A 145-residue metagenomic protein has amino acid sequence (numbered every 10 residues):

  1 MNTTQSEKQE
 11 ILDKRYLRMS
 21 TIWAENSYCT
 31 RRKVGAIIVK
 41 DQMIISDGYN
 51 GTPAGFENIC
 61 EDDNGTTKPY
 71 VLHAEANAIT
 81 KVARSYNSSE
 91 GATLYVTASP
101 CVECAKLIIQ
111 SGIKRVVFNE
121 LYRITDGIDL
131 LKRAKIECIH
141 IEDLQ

Functional and structural regions predicted by a protein language model:
M1-Q145: Zinc-dependent deaminase catalytic domain
